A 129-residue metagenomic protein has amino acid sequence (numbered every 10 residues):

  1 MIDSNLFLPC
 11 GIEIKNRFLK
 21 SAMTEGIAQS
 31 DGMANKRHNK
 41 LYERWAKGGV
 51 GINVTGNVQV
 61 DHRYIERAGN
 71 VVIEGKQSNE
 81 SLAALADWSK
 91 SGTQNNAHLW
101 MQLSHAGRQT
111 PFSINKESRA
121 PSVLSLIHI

Functional and structural regions predicted by a protein language model:
M1-A106, S113: N-terminal capping/small domains of soluble enzymes
G107-P121: Active-site loop-helix segments enriched in His/Asp/Glu that coordinate and activate a nucleophilic water at divalent
L124: Catalytic pocket of metal/acid-base enzymes, prominently hydrolases
I127-I129: Conserved small/polar residues in nucleotide/adenosyl-binding loops
